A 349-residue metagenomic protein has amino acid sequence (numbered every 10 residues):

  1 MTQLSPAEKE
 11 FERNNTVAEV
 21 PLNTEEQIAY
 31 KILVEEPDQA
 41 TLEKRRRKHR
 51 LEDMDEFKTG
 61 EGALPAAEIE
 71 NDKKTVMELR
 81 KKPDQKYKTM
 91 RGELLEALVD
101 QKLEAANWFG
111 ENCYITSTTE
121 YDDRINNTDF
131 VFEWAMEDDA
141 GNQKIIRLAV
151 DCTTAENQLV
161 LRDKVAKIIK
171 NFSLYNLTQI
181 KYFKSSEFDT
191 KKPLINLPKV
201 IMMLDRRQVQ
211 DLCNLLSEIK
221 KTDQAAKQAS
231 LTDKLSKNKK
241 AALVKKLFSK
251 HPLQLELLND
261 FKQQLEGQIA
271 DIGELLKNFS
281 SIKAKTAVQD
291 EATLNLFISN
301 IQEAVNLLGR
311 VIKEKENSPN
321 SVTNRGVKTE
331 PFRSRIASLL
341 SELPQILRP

Functional and structural regions predicted by a protein language model:
M1, T24, I28-Y30, L42-K44 (+9 more regions): Generic low-polarity alpha-helical segments
M1-L64, K313-P349: Nuclease-adjacent, charged terminal/linker segments that flank catalytic cores
E70-K88: A short, surface-exposed helix-loop junction/capping segment
L94-L159: Catalytic centers of nucleases
A105-N112, A135-I145, E187-K192, K220-L247: Intrinsically disordered, low-complexity coil segments
I145-L148, C152-Q228: Catalytic cores of nucleic-acid endonucleases
A229-P349: Non-catalytic C-terminal interaction segments of nucleic acid-processing enzymes
